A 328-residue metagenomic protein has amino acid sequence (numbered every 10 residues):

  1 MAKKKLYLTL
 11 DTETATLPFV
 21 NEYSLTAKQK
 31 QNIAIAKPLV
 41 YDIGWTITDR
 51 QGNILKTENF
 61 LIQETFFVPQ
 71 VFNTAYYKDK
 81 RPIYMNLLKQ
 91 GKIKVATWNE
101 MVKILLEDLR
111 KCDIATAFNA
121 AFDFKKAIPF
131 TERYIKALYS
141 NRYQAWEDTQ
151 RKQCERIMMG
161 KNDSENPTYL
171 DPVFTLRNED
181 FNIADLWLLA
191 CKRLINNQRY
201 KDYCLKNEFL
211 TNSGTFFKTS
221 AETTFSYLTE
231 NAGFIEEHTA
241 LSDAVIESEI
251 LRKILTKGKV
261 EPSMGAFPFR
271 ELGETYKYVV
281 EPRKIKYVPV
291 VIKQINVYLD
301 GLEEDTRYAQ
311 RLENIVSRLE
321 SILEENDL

Functional and structural regions predicted by a protein language model:
K3-E132: Conserved non-catalytic scaffold segment of RNase H-like nuclease domains
K78-D202: Conserved DEDDh/DEDDy metal-dependent 3′-5′ exonuclease domain
I114-A121, K125-K126, F130, Y203-R283: Acidic, Mg2+-coordinating catalytic module of metal-dependent nucleases/exonucleases that use a two-metal-ion mechanism
K284-N296: Short amphipathic alpha-helical heptad-repeat segments
L299-R311: Charged, low-complexity interaction regions
E320-E324: Long, low-complexity or tandemly repetitive, helically biased scaffold regions used for multimeric assembly/adhesion
